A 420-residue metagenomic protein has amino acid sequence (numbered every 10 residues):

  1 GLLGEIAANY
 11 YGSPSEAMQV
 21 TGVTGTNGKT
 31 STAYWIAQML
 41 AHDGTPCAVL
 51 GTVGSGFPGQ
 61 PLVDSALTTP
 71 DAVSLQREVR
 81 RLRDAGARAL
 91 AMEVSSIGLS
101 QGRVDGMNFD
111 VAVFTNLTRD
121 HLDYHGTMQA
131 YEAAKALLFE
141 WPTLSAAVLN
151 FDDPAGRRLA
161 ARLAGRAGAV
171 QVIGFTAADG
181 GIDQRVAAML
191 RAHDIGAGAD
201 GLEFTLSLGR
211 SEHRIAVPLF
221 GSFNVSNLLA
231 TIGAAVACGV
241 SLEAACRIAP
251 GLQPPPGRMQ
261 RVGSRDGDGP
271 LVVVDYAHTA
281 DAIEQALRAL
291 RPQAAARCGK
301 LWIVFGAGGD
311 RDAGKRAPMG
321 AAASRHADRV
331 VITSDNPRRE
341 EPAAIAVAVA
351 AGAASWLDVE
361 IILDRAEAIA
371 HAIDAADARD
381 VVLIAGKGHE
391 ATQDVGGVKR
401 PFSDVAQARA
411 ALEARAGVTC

Functional and structural regions predicted by a protein language model:
L3-F151, A155-A169, L208, A416-V418: Phosphate-binding loop of NTP-binding sites
L3-G4, V20, A33, G156 (+6 more regions): A general structural signal for well-ordered alpha-helical segments in protein cores
K29-W35, F57, V94, G98-L99 (+4 more regions): Short glycine/serine/threonine-rich phosphate/pyrophosphate-binding segments that cradle anionic phosphate groups
A41, A169-Q171, F220, A230-C420: ATP-dependent carboxylate-amine ligase
T52-V53, S96-I97, L117, A177 (+3 more regions): Short, ordered loop/turn segments at secondary-structure junctions
S55-F57, G98-S100, P154-R158, G181-I182 (+4 more regions): Short, active-site-adjacent cap segments at secondary-structure transitions
G59-V63, V217, D394-G397: Short acidic, glycine/proline-rich loop/turn micro-motifs
D84-A87, F109-V272, A351-G352, D358-E360 (+1 more regions): Acidic, Mg2+-coordinating active-site environments of NTP-dependent enzymes
